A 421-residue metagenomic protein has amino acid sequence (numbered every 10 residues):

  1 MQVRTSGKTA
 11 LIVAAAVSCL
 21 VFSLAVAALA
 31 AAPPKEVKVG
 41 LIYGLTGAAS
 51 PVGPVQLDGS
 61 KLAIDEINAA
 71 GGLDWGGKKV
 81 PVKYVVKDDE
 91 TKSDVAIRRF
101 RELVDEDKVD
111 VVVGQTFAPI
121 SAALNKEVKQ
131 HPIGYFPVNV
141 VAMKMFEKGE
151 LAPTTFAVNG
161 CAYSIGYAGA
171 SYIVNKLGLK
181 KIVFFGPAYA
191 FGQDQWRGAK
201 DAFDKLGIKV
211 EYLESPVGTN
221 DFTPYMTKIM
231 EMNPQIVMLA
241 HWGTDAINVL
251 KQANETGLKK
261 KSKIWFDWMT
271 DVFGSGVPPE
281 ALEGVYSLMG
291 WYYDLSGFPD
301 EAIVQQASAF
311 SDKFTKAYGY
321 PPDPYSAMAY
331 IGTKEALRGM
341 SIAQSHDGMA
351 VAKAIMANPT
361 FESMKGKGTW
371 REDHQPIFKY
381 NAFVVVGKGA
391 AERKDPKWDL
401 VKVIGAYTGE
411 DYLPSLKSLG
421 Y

Functional and structural regions predicted by a protein language model:
M1-K38, S415-Y421: Short, low-complexity disordered leader/linker segments with a strong preference for bacterial N-terminal type II
A32-P34, D58-Y84, G207: Signal peptide-proximal N-terminal region of secreted/periplasmic/extracellular or secretory-lumen proteins
G40-K61, K87-S93, T116-F117, F185-Q193 (+2 more regions): Extracytoplasmic "Venus flytrap"
L41, L103-T116, Y135-V138, K181-G186 (+4 more regions): Periplasmic-binding protein-like
V85-D110, S171, N175, D221-N233 (+1 more regions): Short, well-structured alpha-helical segments in soluble
D94, V109-E214, N220, K263-S287: Extracytoplasmic ligand/sensor domains, especially the bilobed periplasmic-binding protein
A253-Y330, I342, D399-G420: Extracellular/periplasmic periplasmic-binding protein-like sensory domains
E283, M356-Y421: Solvent-exposed, acidic/polar segments of extracytosolic/periplasmic ligand-binding ectodomains
